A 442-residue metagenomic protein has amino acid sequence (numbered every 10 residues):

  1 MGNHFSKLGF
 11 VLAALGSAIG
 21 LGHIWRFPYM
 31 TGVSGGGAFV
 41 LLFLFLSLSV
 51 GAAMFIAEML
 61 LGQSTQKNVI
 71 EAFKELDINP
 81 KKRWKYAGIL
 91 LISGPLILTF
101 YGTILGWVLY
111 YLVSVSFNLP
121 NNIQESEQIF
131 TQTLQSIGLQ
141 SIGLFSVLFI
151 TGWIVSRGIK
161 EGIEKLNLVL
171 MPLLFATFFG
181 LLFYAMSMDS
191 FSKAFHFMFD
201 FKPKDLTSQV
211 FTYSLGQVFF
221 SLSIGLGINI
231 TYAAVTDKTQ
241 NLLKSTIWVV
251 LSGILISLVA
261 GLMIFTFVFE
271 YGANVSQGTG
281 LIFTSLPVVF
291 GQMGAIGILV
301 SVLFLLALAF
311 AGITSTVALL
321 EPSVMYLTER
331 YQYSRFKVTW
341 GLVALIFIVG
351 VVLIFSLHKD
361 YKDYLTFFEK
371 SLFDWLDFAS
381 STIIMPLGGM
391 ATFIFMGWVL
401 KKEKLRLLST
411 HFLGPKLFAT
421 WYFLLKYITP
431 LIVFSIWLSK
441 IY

Functional and structural regions predicted by a protein language model:
M1-W25, M54-M59, Q63-G88, D237-N241 (+1 more regions): Membrane-interface "cap" regions at the ends of multi-pass membrane proteins
G2-H4, L8, E164, L168-I313 (+1 more regions): Membrane-embedded translocation segments of transport machinery
N3, G9-V11, S17, S141-I142 (+5 more regions): Loop-to-transmembrane helix boundary motifs in multi-pass membrane proteins
G9-L46, K193, I230-A233, Q240-I247 (+1 more regions): Transmembrane helix-boundary motif of multi-pass solute transporters/channels
M30-S34, S64-I89, G102-K160, S192-T212 (+5 more regions): Inter-helical loop and helix-membrane interface segments of multi-pass membrane transporters/permeases
T31-A57, L139, I384-P386: Extracellular loop-to-transmembrane helix junctions
E71, L105-Q135, V235-T239, K244 (+4 more regions): Helix-loop-helix connectors at the membrane interface of multi-pass transporters/channels
Y86-S93, Y331-V343, W375-V433: C-terminal membrane-solvent junction of multi-pass transporters and transport-like membrane proteins
